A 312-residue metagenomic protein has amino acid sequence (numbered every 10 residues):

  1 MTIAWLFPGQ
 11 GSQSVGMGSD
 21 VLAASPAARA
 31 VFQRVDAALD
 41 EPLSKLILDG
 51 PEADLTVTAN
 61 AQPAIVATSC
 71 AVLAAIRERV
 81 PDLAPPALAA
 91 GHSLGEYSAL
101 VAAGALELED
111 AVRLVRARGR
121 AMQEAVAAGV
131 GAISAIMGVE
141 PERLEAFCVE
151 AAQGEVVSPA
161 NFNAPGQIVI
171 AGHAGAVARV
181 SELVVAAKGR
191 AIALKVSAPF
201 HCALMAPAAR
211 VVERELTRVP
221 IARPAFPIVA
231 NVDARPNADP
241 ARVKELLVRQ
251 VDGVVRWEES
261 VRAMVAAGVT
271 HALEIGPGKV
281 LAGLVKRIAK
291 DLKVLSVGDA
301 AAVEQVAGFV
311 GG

Functional and structural regions predicted by a protein language model:
M1-L144, L194, H271-Q305: FabD-like malonyl-/acyl-CoA
Q10-S12, L39, A103-G253: Alpha/beta catalytic cores of group-transfer enzymes, especially the acyltransferase/condensing modules of polyketide
A230, E258, G298: Short loop/edge segments at beta-strand edges and connector loops that shape dinucleotide/nucleotide cofactor-binding
V255-A263: A short, well-structured juxtamembrane/interface segment
V265-G268: Non-catalytic positions within long, well-ordered alpha-helices that form the structural scaffold/packing of enzyme
F309-G312: Post-His helix in hydrolase/transferase enzymes
